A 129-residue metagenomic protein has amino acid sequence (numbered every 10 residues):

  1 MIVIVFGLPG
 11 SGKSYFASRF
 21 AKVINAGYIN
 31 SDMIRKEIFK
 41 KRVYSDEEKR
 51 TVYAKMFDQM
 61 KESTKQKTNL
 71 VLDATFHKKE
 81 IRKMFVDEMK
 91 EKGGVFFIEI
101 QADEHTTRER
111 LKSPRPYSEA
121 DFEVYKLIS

Functional and structural regions predicted by a protein language model:
I2: Walker A (P-loop) ATP-phosphate-binding motif of ABC ATPase nucleotide-binding domains
V5: Hydrophobic anchor at the beta1->P-loop junction of P-loop NTPases
L8: P-loop (Walker A) phosphate-binding loop of NTP-binding proteins
S11, Y15-T68: Conserved substrate/cofactor phosphate-moiety recognition/catalytic segment in nucleotide-dependent phosphotransferases
M33-R35, H77, Q101-T107: Conserved nucleotide-binding/hydrolysis micro-motifs of P-loop NTPases
E48-F96: Glycine-rich phosphate-binding loop used to anchor ATP phosphates in small-molecule kinases, encompassing both
E91-L111: Conserved phosphate-donor/acceptor-positioning beta-strand/loop module used by diverse small-molecule
P116-S129: Small-molecule kinase domains that catalyze NTP-dependent phosphoryl transfer to phosphate-bearing small molecules
